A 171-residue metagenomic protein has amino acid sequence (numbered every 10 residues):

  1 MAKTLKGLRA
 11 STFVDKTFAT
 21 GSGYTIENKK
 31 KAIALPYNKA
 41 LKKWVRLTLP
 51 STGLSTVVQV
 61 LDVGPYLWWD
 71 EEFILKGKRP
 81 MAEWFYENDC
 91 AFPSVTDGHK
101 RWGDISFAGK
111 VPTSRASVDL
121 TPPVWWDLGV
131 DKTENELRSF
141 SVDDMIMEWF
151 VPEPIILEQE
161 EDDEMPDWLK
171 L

Functional and structural regions predicted by a protein language model:
M1-L169: Secreted/periplasmic proteins
